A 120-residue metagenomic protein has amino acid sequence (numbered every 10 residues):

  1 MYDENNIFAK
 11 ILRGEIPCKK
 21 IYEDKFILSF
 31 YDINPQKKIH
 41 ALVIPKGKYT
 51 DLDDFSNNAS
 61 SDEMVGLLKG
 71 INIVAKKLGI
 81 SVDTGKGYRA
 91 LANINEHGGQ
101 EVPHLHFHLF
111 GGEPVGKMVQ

Functional and structural regions predicted by a protein language model:
M1-Q120: HIT superfamily nucleotide-processing domains
